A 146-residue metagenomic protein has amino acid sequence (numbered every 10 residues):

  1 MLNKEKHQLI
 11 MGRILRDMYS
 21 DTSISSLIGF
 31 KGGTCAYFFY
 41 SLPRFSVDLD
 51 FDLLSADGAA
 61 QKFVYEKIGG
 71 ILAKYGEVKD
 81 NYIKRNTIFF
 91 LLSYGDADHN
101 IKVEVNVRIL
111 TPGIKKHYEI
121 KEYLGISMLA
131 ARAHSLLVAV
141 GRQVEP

Functional and structural regions predicted by a protein language model:
M1-G29: Helical scaffold of the NTase/Pol beta-like nucleotidyltransferase catalytic core
L2, Q8, R13, L53-N86: Metal-dependent nucleotidyltransferase catalytic core
G12, I101-P146: Catalytic cores of NTP-dependent nucleotidyl/adenyl transfer enzymes across multiple folds
Y19-L49: Active-site nucleotide-donor binding segment shared across nucleotidyl transfer reactions
T34, D57, V107-T111: Short, flexible active-site-adjacent loop segments at beta-strand->alpha-helix junctions, enriched in small/polar
Y40-L42, F63-Y65, F90-S93, I101-V103 (+1 more regions): Short, conserved acidic/polar surface loops in the N-terminal third of protein domains
D50-D52, L91: Short aromatic/hydrophobic contact patches that present stacked aromatics for nucleic-acid/ligand binding
L72-I109, S135: Conserved catalytic core of two-metal-ion nucleotidyltransferases
